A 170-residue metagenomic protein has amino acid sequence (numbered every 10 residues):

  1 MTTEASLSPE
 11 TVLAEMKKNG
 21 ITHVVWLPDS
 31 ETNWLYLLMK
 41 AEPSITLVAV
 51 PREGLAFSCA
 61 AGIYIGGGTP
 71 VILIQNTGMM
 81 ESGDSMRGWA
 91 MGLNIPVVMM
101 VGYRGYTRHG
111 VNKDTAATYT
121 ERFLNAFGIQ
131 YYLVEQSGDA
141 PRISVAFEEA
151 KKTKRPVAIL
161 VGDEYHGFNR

Functional and structural regions predicted by a protein language model:
M1-R170: Thiamine diphosphate
